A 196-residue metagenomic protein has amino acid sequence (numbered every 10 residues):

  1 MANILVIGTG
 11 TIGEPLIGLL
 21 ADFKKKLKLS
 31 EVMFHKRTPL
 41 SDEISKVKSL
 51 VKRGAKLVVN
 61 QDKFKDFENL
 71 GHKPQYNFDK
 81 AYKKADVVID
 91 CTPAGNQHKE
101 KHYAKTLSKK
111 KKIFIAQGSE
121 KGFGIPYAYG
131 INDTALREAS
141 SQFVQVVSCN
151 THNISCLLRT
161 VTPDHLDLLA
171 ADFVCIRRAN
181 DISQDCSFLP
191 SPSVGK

Functional and structural regions predicted by a protein language model:
A2-I182: N-terminal Rossmann-like NAD(P) cofactor-binding subdomain of oxidoreductases, focused on the glycine-rich
I182-K196: Charged docking surfaces used in two-component/phosphorelay signaling
